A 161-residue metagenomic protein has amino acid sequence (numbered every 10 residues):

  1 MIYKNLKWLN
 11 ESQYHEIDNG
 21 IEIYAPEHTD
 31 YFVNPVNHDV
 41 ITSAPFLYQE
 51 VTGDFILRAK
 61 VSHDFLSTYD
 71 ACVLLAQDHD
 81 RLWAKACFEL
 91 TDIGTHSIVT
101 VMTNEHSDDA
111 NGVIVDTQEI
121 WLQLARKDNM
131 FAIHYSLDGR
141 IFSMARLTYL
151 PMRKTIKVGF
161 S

Functional and structural regions predicted by a protein language model:
M1-S161: Extracellular glycan-recognition regions
